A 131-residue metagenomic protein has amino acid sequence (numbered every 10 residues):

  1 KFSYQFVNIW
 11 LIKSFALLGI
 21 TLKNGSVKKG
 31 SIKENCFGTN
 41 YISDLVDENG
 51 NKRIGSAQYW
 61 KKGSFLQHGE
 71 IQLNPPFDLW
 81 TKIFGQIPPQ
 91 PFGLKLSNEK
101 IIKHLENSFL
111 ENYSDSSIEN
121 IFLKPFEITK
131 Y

Functional and structural regions predicted by a protein language model:
S3-G30, Y59-Y131: Long, positively charged amphipathic alpha-helical accessory segments at protein N-termini or as interdomain linkers
N24-N40, L45: Charged mid-protein connector segments
E34, I42-S43, N51, G63 (+1 more regions): Generic secondary-structure boundary/loop-capping signal
T39-V46, G50-Q58: Aromatic/basic-lined ligand-recognition segments that form π-stacking hydrophobic pockets flanked by Lys/Arg to engage
